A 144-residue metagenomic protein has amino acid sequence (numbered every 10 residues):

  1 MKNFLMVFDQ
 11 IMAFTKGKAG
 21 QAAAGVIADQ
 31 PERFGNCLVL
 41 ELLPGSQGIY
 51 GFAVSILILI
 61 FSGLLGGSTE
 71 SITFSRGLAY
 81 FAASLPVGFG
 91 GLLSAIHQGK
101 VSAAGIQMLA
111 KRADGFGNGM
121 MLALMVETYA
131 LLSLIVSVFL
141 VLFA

Functional and structural regions predicted by a protein language model:
M1-A144: Hydrophobic, small-residue-rich transmembrane alpha-helices and their short perimembrane loops in multi-pass membrane
